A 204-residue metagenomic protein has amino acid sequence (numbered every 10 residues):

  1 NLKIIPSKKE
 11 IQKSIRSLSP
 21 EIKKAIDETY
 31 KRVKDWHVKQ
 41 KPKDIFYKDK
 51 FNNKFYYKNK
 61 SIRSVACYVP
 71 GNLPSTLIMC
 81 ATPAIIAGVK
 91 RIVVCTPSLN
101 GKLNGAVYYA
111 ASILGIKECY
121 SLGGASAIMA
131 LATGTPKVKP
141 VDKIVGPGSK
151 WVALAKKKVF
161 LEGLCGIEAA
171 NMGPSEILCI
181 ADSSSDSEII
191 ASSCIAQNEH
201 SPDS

Functional and structural regions predicted by a protein language model:
N1-R63: N-terminal Rossmann-like NAD(P)+-binding subdomain of aldehyde/semialdehyde dehydrogenases
L2, I45, N53, Y57-K60 (+5 more regions): Flexible, active-site-adjacent loop/turn segments at secondary-structure boundaries
P6, E21-K24, E28, K60 (+8 more regions): Conserved active-site and cofactor/substrate-binding residues in soluble primary-metabolism enzymes
D35, N104-G115: N-terminal small/polar loop signature for handling phosphorylated ligands or for N-terminal nucleophile
Y47-Y109: Conserved small-residue-rich beta-alpha loop and adjacent elements that most often cradle the phosphate/pyrophosphate
I85, S112, A132: Short polybasic/polar patches that bind polyanions
G115-D203: Conserved NAD(P)+-binding/catalytic subdomain of aldehyde/semialdehyde dehydrogenases
